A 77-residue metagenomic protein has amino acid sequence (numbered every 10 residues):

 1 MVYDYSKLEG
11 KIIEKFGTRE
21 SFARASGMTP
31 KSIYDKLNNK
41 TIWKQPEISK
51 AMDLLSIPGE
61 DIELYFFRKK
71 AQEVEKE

Functional and structural regions predicted by a protein language model:
V2, G10, K15-F16, D35 (+1 more regions): Short, charged recognition helix plus adjacent turn of helix-turn-helix-like nucleic-acid-binding domains
E9, R19, I48: Generic structural marker for isolated residues within well-ordered, non-membrane alpha-helices of soluble domains
F16-D35: Short alpha-helical DNA-recognition segment
D35, N39, K50: Alpha-helical DNA-recognition elements
K40-P46: Short, solvent-exposed alpha-helical "recognition" segments
P46-I62: DNA major-groove recognition helix of helix-turn-helix/homeodomain DNA-binding modules
